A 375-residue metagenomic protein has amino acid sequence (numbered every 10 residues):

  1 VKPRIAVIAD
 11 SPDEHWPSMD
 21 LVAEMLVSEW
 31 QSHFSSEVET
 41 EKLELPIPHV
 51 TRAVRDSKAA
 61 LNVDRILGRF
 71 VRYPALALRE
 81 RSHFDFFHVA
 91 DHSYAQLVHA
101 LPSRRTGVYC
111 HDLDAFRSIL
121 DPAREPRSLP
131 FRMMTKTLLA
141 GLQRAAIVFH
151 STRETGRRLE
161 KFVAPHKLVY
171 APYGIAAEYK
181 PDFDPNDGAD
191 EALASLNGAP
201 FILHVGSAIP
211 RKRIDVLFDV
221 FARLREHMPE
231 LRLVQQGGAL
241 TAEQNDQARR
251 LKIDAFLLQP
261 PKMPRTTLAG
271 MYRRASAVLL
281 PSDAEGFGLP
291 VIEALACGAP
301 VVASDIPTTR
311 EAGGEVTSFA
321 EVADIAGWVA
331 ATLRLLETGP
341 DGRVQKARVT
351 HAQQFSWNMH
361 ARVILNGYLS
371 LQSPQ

Functional and structural regions predicted by a protein language model:
V1-Q375: Carbohydrate transferase catalytic cores enriched for Leloir-type hexosyltransferases
